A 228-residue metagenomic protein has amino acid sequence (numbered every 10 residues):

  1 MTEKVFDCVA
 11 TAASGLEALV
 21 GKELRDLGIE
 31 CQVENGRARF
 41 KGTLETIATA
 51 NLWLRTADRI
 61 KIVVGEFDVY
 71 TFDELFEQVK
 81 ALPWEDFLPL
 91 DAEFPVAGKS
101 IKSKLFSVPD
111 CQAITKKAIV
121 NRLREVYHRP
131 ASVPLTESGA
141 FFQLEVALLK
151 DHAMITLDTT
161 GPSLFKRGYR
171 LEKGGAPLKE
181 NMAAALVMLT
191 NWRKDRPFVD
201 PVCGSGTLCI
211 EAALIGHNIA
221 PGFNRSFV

Functional and structural regions predicted by a protein language model:
T2-F142: Non-catalytic nucleic-acid substrate-recognition regions in nucleic-acid-modifying enzymes
L19, F165, L208-I210: Short, electropositive, low-hydrophobicity segments enriched in small/polar residues
N35, L157-T159, V202: Glycine-rich, histidine-containing beta strand-loop boundary motifs that form or position
D110-Q112, G161, A213-H217: Short, glycine/charged-enriched secondary-structure capping and boundary segments
L149-D151: Short acidic-glycine loop/turn motifs at beta-strand connectors
A153-L178: Class I SAM-dependent transferase core
R170, G174, L178-V228: Conserved S-adenosyl-L-methionine
